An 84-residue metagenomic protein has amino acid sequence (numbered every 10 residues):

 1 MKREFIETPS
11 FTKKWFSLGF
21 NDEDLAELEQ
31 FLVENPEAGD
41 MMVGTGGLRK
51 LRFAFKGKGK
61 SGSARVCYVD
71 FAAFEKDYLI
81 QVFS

Functional and structural regions predicted by a protein language model:
M1-D24: Arg/Lys-rich, positively charged N-terminal/basic patches that mediate binding to nucleic acids
P9, R52, F83: Anionic group-transfer/hydrolysis microenvironments
F31-K58: A short, surface-exposed loop/turn module that caps and links secondary-structure elements
K58-K60, A72: Conserved catalytic network of the ASCE P-loop NTPase/AAA+ motor domain
S61-V66: Short, surface-exposed coil-to-beta transition loops
V69-S84: Enriched for short, Lys/Arg-rich terminal
